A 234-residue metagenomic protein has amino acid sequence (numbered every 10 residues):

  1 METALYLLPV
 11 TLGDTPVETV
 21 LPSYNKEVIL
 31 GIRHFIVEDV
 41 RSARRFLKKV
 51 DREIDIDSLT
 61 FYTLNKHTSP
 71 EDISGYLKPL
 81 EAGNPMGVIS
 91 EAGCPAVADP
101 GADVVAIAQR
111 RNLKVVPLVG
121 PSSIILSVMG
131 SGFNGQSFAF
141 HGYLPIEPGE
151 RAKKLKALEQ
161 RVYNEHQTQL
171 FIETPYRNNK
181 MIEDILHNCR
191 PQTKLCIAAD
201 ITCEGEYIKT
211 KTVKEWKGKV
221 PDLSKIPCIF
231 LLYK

Functional and structural regions predicted by a protein language model:
M1-L64: Glycine-rich, flexible N-terminal cofactor/catalytic loop recognition
E2-Y6, N84-P85, N164-K234: A contiguous loop/helix-start segment that scaffolds small-molecule binding in enzyme catalytic cores
Y6, D103-R161: Class I SAM-dependent methyltransferase SAM-binding "motif I" and its flanking Rossmann-like core
L12-D14, E91-P95, P175-Y176: Short glycine-rich anion-binding loops that position phosphate/pyrophosphate groups of nucleotides and phosphorylated
I29-F35, N112-V116, T168-Q169: Short active-site oxyanion
I36-V37, G87-G93, T168-E173: Acidic beta-strand-to-loop metal/phosphate-binding motif
Y62-S69, L144-P148: Conserved helicase motor
N65, I73-V115: Glycine/small-residue-rich loop that forms an oxyanion/phosphate-binding "nest" at active or ligand-binding sites
